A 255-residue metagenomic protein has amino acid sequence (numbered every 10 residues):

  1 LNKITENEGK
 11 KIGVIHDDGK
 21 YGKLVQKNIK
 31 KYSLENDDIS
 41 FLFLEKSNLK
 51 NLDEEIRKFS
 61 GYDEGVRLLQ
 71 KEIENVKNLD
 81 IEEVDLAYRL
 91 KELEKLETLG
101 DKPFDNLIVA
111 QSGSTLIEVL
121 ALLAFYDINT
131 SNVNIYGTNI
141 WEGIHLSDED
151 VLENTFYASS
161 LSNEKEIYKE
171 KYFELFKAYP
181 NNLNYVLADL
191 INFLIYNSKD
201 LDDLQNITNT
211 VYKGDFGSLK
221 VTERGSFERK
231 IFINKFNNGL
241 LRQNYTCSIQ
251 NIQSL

Functional and structural regions predicted by a protein language model:
L1-S114: Extracellular/periplasmic Venus flytrap/periplasmic-binding protein
N2, L24, D37-F43, D105 (+6 more regions): Surface-exposed, polar/charged interaction patches used for macromolecular assembly or partner binding
N2-G9, K30, L34, A124-I128 (+2 more regions): Sec-exported extracytoplasmic/periplasmic mature domains
N7, Q26, E74-N75, K95-L99 (+6 more regions): Acidic, polar-rich low-complexity tracts and alpha-helical solenoid repeat scaffolds
V66-L69, K77-R89, K102-F104, S114-A188: Extracellular/periplasmic periplasmic-binding protein-like sensory domains
L175-Q243: Segments of small-molecule ligand-sensing domains
R242-S254: Short, low-complexity, Pro/Ser/Thr/Gly-rich segments in the mature regions of secreted, periplasmic
